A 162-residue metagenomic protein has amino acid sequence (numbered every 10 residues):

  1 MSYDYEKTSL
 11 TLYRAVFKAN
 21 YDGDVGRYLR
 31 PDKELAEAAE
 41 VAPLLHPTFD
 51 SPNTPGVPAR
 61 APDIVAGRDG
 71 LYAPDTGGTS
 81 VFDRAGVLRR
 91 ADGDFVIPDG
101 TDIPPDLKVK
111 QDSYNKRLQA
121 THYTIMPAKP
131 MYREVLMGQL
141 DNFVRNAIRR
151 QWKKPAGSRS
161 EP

Functional and structural regions predicted by a protein language model:
M1-P162: NAD-dependent ADP-ribosyltransferases
